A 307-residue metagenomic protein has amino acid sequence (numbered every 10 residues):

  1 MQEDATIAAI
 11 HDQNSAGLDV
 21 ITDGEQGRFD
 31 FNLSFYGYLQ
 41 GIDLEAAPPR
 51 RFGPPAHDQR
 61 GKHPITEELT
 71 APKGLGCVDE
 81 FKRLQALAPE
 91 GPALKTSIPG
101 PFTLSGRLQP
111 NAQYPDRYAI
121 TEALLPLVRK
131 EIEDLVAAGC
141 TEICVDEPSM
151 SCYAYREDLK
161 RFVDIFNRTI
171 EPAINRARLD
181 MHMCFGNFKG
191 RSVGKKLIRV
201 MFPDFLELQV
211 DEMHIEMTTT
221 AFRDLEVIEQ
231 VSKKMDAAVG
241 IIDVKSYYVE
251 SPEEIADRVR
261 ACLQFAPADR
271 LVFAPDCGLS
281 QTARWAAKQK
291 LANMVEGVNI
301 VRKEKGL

Functional and structural regions predicted by a protein language model:
M1-L307: Domain-level signal for soluble alpha/beta catalytic cores
